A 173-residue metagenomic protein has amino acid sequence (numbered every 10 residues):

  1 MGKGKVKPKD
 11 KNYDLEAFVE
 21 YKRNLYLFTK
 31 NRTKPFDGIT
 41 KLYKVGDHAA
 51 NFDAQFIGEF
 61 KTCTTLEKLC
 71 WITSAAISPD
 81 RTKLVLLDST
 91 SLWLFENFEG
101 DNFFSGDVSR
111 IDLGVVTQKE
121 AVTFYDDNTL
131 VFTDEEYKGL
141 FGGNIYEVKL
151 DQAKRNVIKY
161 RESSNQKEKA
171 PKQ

Functional and structural regions predicted by a protein language model:
M1-Q173: Sequence/structural signature of beta-propeller domains
